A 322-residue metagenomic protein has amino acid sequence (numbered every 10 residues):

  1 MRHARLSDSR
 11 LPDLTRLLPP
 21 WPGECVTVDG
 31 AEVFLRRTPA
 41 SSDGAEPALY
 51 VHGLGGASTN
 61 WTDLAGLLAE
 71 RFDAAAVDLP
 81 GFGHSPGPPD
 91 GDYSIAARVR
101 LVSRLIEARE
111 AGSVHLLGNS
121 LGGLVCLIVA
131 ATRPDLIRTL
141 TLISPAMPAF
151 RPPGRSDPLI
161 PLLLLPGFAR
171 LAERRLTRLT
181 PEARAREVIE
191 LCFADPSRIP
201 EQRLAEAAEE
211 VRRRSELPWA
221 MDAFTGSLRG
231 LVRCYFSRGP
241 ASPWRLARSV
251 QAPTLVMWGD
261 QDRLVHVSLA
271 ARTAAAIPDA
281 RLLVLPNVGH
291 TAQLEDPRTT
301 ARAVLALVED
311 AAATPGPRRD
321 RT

Functional and structural regions predicted by a protein language model:
M1-C25: An N-terminal hydrophobic leader/cap segment in hydrolases
A31-P86: Conserved HGGG/HGGXW glycine-rich cap/lid loop of the alpha/beta-hydrolase fold
A96-V114: Conserved acidic catalytic loop of the alpha/beta-hydrolase fold
G112-R155: Conserved hydrolase catalytic core segment
L176-R248: Conserved alpha/beta-hydrolase catalytic His-Asp/Glu region
Y235-S237, Q261-V265: Acidic catalytic loop of the alpha/beta-hydrolase fold
V250, V256-W258: Short beta-strand/loop motif that positions the catalytic acidic residue of the alpha/beta-hydrolase fold
P278-T322: Catalytic active-site module of serine/aspartate enzymes centered on a nucleophile-bearing elbow/loop
